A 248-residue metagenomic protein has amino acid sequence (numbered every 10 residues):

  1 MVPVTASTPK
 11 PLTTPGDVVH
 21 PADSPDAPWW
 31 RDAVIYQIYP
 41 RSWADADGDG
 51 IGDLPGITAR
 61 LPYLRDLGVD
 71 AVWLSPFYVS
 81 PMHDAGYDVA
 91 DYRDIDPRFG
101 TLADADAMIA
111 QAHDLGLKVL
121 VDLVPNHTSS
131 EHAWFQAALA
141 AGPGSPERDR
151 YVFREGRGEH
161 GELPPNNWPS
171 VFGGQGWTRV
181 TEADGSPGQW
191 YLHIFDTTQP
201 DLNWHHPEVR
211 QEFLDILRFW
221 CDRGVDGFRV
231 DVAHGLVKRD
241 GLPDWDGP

Functional and structural regions predicted by a protein language model:
V2-L214, R218, D222, H234-P248: Acidic/aromatic-lined carbohydrate-recognition and catalytic surfaces of CAZymes acting on diverse glycans
D226: Receiver (REC) domain switch/active-site residues of two-component response regulators
